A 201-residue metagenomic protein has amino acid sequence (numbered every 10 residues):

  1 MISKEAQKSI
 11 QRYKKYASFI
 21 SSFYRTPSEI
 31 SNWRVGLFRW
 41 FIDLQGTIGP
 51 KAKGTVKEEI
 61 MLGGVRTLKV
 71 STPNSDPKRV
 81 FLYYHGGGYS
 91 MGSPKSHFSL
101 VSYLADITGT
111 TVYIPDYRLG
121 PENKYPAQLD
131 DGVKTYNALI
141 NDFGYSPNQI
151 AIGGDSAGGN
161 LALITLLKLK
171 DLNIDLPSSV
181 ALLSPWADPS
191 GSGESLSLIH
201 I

Functional and structural regions predicted by a protein language model:
M1-P73: A glycine/proline-hinged amphipathic helix-loop "lid/cap" segment that gates access to hydrophobic ligand pockets
K78-G86: Short beta-strand element of the alpha/beta-hydrolase
Y89-K95: Glycine/threonine-rich flexible loop motifs
P94, Y113-Q149: Catalytic nucleophile-loop/oxyanion-hole region of alpha/beta-hydrolase and closely related hydrolase-like folds
K95-Y113: Short amphipathic alpha-helix adjacent to the substrate-entry channel of hydrolases
N137-D142, N148-S195: Primarily recognizes the serine-hydrolase "nucleophile elbow" in alpha/beta-hydrolase and SGNH/GDSL folds
I199-I201: Conserved small/polar residues in nucleotide/adenosyl-binding loops
